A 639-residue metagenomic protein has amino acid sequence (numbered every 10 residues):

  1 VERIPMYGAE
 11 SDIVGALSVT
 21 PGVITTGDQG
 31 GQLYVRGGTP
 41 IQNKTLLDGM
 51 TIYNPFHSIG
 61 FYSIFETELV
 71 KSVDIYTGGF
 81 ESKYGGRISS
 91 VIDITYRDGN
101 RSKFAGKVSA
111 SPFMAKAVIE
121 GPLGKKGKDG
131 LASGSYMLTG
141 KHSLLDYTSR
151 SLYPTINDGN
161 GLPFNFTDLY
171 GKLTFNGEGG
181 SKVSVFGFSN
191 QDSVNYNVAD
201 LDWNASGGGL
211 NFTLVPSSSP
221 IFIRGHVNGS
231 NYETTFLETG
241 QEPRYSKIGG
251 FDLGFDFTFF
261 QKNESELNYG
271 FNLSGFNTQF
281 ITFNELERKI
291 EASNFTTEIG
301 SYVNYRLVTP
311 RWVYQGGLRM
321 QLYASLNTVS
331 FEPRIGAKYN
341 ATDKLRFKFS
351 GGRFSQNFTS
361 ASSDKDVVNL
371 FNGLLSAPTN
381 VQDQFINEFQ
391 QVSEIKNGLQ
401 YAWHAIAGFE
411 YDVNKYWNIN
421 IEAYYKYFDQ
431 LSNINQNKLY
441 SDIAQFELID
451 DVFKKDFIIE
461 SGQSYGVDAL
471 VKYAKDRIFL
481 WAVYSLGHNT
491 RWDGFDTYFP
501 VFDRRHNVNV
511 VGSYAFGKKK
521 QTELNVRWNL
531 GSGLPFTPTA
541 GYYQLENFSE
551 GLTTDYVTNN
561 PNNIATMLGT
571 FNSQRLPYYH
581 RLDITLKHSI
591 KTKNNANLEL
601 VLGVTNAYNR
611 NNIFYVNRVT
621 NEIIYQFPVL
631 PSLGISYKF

Functional and structural regions predicted by a protein language model:
V1-F80, R97: Periplasmic N-terminal accessory/gating domains of Gram-negative outer-membrane beta-barrel systems
S18, N211-V215, R353-N420, Y425-F428 (+2 more regions): Outer-membrane beta-barrel signature, preferentially recognizing the C-terminal barrel domain of Gram-negative
G60-S63, K71-E81, S90-G121, G140-H142 (+3 more regions): Short strand-turn segments of transmembrane beta-barrel domains in outer membranes, especially the first one or two
R87, G140-L144, K182, P220-T239 (+2 more regions): Surface-exposed extracellular loop regions of Gram-negative outer-membrane beta-barrel proteins
F113-L144, T155-S193, N197-R224, F259-L267: Transmembrane beta-barrel wall of Gram-negative outer-membrane proteins
G250, G254, N294, E298-Y302 (+4 more regions): Outer membrane beta-barrel strand-and-loop segments of large Gram-negative receptors, especially TonB-dependent
Y424-Y427, F446-P535: Gram-negative outer-membrane beta-barrel transporters
N529-N562, R575-D583, K587-F639: C-terminal beta-signal and adjacent terminal beta-strands/loops of Gram-negative outer-membrane beta-barrel proteins
